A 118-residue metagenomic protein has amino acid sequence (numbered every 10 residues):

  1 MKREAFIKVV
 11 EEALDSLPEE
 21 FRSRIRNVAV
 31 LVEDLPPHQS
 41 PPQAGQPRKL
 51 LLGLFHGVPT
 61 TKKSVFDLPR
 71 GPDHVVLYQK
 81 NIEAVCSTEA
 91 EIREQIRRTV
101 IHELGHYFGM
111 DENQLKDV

Functional and structural regions predicted by a protein language model:
M1-Q95, Y107, D111-K116: Active-site rim/adjacent substrate-binding subdomains
Q95-E103: Short alpha-helical catalytic segment bearing the HExxH-like zincin motif of zinc-dependent metalloproteases
